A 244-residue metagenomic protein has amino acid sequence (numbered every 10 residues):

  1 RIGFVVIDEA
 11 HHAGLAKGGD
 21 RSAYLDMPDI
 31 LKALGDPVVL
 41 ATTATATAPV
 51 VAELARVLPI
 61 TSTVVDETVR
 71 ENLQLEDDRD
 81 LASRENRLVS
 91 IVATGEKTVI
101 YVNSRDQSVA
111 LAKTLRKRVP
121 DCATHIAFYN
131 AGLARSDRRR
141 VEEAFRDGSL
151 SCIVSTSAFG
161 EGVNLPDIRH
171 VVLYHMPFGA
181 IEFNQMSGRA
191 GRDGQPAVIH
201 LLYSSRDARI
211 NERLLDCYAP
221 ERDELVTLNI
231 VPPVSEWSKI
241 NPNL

Functional and structural regions predicted by a protein language model:
R1-I2, L31-G35, V92, G188 (+1 more regions): Short, conserved loop/helix-junction motifs that constitute active-site signature segments in enzyme catalytic cores
R1-V38: SF2 helicase catalytic motif II
F4-I7, V38-A44, C152-S155: Structural recognition of the conserved hydrophobic beta-strand(s) that form the central parallel beta-sheet of P-loop
H11-R21, A48-P49, G162, A180 (+1 more regions): Catalytic P-loop NTPase motifs of RecA-like helicase/translocase cores
H12-K17, E71-L75, R135-S136, R209-R213: A short acidic, helix-capping loop that chelates divalent metal ions and anchors anionic groups
I30-A33, P37-V38, T45-A93: Interdomain hinge/linker at the junction between the two RecA-like core domains of SF2 helicases
G95-K113, C122-C152, S157, V163-L244: C-terminal helicase lobe
